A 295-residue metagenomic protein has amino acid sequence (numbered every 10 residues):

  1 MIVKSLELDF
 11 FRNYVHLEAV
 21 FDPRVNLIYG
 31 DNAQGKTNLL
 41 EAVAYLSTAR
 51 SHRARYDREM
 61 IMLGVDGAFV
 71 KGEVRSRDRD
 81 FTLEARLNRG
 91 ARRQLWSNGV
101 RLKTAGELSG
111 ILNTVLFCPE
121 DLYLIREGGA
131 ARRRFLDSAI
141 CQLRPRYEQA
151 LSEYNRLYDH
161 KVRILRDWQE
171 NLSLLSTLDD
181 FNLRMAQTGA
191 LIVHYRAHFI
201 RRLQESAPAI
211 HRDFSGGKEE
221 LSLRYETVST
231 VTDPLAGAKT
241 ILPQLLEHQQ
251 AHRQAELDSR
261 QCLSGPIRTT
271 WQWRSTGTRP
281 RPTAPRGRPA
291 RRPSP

Functional and structural regions predicted by a protein language model:
M1-D31, Y45, N171-P295: Conserved NTPase motor "head" modules and their coupling/switch loops across ABC/AAA+ ATPases, GTPases, and GHKL ATPases
F11, V15-S97, L102, R146 (+5 more regions): Conserved P-loop NTP-binding catalytic core
R12, K36, R53, R93 (+4 more regions): Basic side chains
R24, A42, I111-N113, F135 (+1 more regions): ABC transporter nucleotide-binding domains
Q34, L39, K103, R132 (+2 more regions): Short, electropositive, low-hydrophobicity segments enriched in small/polar residues
E41, S138, S294: Conserved adenine-binding aromatic site and its adjacent loop/helix in ATP-hydrolyzing domains
T48-A131, F135-Y147, Q204-A209, I241 (+1 more regions): Nucleotide-state sensing region of NTPase/ATPase domains
Y123-L124, A130-D179, L183: Long, charged N-terminal accessory/stalk domains
